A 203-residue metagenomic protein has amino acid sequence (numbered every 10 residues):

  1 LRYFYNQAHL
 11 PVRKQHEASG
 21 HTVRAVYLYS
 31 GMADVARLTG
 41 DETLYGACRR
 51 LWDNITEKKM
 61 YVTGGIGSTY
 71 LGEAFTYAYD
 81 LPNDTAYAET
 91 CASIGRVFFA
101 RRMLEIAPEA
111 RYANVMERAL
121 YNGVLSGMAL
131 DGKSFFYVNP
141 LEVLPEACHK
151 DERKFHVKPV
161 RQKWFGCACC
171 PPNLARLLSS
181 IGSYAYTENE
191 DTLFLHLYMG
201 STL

Functional and structural regions predicted by a protein language model:
L1-L203: Glycan-recognition and catalytic cores of secretory/periplasmic carbohydrate-active enzymes
